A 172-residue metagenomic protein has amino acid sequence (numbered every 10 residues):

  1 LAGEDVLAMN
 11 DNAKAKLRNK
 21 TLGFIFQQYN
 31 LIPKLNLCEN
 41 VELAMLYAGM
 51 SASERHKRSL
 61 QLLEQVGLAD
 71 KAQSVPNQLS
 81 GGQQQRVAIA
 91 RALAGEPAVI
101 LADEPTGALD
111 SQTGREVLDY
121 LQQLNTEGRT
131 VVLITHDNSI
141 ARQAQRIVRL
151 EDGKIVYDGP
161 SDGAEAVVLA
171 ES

Functional and structural regions predicted by a protein language model:
L1-L150: ABC family nucleotide-binding domain
K154-S172: Conserved beta-strand-loop-alpha-helix hinge in the C-terminal portion of ABC ATPase nucleotide-binding domains
